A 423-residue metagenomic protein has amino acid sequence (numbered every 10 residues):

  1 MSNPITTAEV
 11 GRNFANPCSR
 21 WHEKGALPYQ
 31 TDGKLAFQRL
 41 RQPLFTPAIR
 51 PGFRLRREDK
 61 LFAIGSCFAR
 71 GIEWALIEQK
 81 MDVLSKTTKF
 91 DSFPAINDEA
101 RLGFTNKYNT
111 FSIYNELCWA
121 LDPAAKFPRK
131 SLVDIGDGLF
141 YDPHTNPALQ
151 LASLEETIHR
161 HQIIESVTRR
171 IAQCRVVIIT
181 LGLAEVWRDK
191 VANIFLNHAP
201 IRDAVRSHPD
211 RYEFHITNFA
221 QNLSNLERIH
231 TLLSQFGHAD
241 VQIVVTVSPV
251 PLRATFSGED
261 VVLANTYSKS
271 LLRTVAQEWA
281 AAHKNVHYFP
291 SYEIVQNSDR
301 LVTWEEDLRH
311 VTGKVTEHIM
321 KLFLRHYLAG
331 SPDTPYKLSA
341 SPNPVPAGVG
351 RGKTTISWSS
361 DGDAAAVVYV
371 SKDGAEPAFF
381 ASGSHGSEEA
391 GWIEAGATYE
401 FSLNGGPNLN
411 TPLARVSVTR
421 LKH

Functional and structural regions predicted by a protein language model:
M1-D333: Extracellular glycan-modifying ectodomains
T334-H423: Extended, solvent-exposed regions of the mature portions of secreted/cell-surface glycoproteins
